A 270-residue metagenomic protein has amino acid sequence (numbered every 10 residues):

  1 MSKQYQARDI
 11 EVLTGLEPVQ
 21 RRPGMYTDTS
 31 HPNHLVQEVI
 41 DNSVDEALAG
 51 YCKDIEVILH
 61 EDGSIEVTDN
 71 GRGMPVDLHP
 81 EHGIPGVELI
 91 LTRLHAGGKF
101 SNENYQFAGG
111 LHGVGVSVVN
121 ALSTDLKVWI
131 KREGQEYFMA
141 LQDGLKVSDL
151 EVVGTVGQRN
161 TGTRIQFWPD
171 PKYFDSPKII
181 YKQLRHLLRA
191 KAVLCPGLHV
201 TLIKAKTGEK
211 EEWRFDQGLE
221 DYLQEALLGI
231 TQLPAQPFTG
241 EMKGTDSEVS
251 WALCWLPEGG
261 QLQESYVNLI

Functional and structural regions predicted by a protein language model:
M1-I40, E88-L91: Bergerat-fold GHKL ATPase/HATPase_c domain
S2-R8, G63-P80, G86, G97-E225: GHKL-type ATPase core
I10-Q20, H60-E61, T155-Q166, L253-L269: Flexible hinge/switch segments at interdomain interfaces of large molecular machines
P18-R21, M25, D45, A49 (+1 more regions): Conserved helix-loop functional segments at active or binding sites
S30-I55, G115-L122: Conserved ATP-binding N-box helix of the HATPase_c
V39, S43-K53, S64-N70, M74 (+1 more regions): Core mixed alpha/beta domains of very large multi-subunit molecular machines
V57, Y137-D143, S247-W255: Broad, structure-driven detector of short, well-ordered beta-strand segments within folded domains
K182, A190, G197, T201-I270: GHKL/Histidine-kinase-like ATPase module
